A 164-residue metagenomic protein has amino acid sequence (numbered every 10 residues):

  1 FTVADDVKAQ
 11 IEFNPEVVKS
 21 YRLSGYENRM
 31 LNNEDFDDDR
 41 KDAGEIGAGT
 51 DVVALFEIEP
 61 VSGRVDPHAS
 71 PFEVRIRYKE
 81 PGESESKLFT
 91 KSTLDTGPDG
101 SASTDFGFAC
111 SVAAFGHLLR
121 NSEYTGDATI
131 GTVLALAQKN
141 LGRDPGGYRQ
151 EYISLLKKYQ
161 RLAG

Functional and structural regions predicted by a protein language model:
F1-P81: Acidic, polar loop-rich interaction surfaces within structured domains
E59-L156, Q160-G164: Conserved functional hotspot residues or short segments at active or partner-binding sites across diverse domains
